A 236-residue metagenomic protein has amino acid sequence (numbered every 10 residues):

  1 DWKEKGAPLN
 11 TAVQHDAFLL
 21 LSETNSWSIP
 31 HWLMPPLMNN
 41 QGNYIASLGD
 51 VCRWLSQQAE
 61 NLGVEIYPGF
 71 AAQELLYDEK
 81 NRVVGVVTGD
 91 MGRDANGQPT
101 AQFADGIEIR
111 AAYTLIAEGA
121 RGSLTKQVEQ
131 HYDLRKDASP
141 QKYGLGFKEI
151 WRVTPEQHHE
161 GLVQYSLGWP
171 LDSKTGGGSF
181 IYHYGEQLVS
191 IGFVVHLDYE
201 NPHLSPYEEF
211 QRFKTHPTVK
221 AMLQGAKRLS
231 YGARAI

Functional and structural regions predicted by a protein language model:
D1-N25: N-terminal FAD cofactor-binding segment of flavoenzymes
W2-K5, K136, K220-Q224: Short, surface-exposed acidic
P8-A17, G42-I45, G168-T175, A233-I236: Alpha-helix-centered segments that form part of catalytic cores
T11-A12, L48, A117, P140: Generic structural signal for well-ordered secondary structure
S26-G49, Q57, G85, V194-V195: Helix-loop-beta segment of a Rossmann-like dinucleotide-binding subdomain
R53, Q58-V219: Predominantly flavin-linked oxidoreductase catalytic cores and closely associated redox partners
M222-I236: A glycine-rich dinucleotide-binding beta-alpha-beta segment and adjacent secondary-structure elements that constitute
